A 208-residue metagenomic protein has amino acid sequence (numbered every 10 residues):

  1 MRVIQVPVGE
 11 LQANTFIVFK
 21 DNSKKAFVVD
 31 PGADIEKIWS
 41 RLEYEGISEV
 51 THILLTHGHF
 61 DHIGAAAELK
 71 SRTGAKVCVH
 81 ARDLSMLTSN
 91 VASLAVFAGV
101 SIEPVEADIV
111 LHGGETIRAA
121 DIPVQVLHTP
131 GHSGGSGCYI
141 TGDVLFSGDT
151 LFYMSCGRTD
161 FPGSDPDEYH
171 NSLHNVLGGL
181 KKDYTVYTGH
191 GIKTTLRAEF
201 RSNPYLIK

Functional and structural regions predicted by a protein language model:
M1-E45, C138-G148: Conserved beta-strand hairpin/beta-sheet module of binuclear metal-dependent hydrolase folds, prominently
V6-P7, V100, E106-D108, L127-P130: Short Gly/Pro-enriched turn/cap motifs at secondary-structure boundaries
V18, T56, T129: Conserved S/T- and glycine-rich ATP-binding loop of Class I adenylate-forming
S23, A33, F60, D83 (+4 more regions): Short, glycine/acidic-enriched loop or turn micro-motifs at the edges of active sites
A26, D34-R118, P204-Y205: Active-site HxH/HxHxD metal-binding segment of metal-dependent hydrolases
V29, V77-V79, S147, T188: Hydrophobic residues in well-ordered beta-strands that form the structural core
A92-L94, I122-K208: Metallo-beta-lactamase
